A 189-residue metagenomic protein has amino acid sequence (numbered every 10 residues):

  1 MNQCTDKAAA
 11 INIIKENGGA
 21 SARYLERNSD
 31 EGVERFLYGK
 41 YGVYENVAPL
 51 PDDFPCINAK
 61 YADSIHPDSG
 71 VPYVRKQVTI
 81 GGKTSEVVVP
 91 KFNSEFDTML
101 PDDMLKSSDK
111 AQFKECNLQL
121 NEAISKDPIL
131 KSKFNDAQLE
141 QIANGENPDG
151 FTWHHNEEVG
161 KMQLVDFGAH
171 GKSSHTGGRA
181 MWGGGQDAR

Functional and structural regions predicted by a protein language model:
M1-T152, E157-R189: Nuclease and nuclease-like effector domains acting on nucleic acids or nucleotide cofactors
